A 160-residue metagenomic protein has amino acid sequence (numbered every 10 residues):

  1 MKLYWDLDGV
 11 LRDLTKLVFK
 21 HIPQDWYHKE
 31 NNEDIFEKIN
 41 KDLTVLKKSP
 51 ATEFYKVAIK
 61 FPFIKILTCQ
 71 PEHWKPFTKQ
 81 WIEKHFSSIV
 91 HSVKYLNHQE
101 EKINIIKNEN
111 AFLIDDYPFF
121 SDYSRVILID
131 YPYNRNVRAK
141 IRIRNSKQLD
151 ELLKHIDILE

Functional and structural regions predicted by a protein language model:
K2-L3, F112: Structural motif
Y4, V10-H85: Alpha-helical substrate-recognition element adjacent to the catalytic core
G9-L11, K16, P118-F119, Y133: Short, glycine/acidic-enriched loop or turn micro-motifs at the edges of active sites
E72-E160: C-terminal cap/substrate-recognition subdomain and adjoining C-terminal extension of metal-dependent phosphatase-like
